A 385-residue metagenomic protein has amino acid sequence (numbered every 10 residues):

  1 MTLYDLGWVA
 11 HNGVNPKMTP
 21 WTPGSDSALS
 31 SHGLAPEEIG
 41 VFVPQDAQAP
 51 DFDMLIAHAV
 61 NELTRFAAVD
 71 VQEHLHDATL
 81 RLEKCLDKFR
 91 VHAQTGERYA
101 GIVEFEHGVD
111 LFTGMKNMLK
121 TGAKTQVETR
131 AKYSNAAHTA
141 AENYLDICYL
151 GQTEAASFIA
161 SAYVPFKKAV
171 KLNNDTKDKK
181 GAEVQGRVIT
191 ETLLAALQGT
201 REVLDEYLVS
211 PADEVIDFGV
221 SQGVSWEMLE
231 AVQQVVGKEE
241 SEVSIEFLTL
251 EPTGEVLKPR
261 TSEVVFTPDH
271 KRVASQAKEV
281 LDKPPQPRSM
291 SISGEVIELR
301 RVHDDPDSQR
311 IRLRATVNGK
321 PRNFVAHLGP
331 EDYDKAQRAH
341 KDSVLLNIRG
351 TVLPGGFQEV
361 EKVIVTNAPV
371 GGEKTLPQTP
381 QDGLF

Functional and structural regions predicted by a protein language model:
M1-A10: Amphipathic alpha-helical segments
L6, E62-F66, G122, A339: Conserved short hydrophobic interaction patches
H11-K17, G151-A155, H303-D307, P354: Short, ordered beta-strand-loop transition motifs
V14-S25, F357-Q358, V363: Accessory beta->alpha helical hairpin/"wing" motif in late/C-terminal subdomains of nucleic-acid enzymes
K17-L86: Long, continuous compositionally biased terminal/linker segments
S27-E37, K167-N174, E255-V256, K320-N323: Short, surface-exposed beta-strand/loop "edge" segments at domain boundaries and coil↔beta transitions
V71-K283, S289-I292: Long, hydrophobic alpha/beta structural blocks
V236-F385: C-terminal structured domains
